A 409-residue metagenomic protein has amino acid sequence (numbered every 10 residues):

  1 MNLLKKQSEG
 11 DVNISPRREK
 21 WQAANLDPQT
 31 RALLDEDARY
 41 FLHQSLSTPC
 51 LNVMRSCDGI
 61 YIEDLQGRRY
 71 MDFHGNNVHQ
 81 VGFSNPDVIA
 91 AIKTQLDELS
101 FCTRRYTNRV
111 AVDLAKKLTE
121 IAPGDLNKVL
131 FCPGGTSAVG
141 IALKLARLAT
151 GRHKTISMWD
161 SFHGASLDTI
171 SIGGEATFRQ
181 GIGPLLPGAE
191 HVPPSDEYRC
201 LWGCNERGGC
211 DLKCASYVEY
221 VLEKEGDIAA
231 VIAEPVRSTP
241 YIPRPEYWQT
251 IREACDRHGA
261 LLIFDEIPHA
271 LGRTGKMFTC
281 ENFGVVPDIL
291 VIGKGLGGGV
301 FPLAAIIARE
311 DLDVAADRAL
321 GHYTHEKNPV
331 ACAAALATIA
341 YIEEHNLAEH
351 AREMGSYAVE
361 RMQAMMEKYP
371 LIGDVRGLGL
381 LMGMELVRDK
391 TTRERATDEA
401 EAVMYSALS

Functional and structural regions predicted by a protein language model:
N2-S409: Conserved N-terminal phosphate-binding loop of PLP-dependent enzymes in the Aspartate aminotransferase
